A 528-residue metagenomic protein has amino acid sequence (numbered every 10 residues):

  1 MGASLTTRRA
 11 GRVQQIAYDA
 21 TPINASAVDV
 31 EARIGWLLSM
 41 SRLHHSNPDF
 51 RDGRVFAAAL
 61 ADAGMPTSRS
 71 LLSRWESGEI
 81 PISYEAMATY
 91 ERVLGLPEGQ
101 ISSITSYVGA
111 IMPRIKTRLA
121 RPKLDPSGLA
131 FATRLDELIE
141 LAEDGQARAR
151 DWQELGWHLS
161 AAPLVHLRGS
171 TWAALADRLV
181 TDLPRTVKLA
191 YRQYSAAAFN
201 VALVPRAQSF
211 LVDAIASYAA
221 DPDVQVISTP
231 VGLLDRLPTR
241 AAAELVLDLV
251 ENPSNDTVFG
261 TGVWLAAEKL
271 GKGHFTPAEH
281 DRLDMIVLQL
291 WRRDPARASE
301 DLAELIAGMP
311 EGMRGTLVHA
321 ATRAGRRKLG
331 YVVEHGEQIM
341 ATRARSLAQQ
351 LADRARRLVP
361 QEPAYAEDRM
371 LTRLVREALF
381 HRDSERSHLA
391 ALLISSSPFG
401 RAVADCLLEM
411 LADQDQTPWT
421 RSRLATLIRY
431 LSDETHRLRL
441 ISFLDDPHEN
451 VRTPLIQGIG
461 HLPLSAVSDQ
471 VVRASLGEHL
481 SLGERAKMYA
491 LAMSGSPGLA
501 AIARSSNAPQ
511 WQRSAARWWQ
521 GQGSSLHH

Functional and structural regions predicted by a protein language model:
M1-R54: A short, Lys/Arg-rich alpha-helix, primarily the initiator
N47-R74: Short alpha-helical DNA-recognition segment
E79, S83-I101: DNA major-groove recognition helix of helix-turn-helix/homeodomain DNA-binding modules
G109-V212, Q225-V231, A242, P463-L464 (+3 more regions): Short juxta-domain linker segments that transition from a proline/glycine-rich, charged coil into a short amphipathic
Q153-L167, L189-R206, I227-L237, F259-H274 (+8 more regions): Structural detector for internal amphipathic alpha-helices that build alpha-solenoid repeat scaffolds
G169-P184, R206-Y218, T239-E251, K272-L290 (+7 more regions): Amphipathic alpha-helical scaffolding segments comprising HEAT/armadillo-like alpha-solenoid repeats
V187-K188, A219-D223, E251-V258, L290-P295 (+5 more regions): Short inter-helical turns and helix N-cap capping residues of alpha-solenoid HEAT/ARM repeat scaffolds
R192-N200, S209-G232, A241-W264, A278-Q289 (+1 more regions): Extended alpha-solenoid helical-repeat scaffolds
